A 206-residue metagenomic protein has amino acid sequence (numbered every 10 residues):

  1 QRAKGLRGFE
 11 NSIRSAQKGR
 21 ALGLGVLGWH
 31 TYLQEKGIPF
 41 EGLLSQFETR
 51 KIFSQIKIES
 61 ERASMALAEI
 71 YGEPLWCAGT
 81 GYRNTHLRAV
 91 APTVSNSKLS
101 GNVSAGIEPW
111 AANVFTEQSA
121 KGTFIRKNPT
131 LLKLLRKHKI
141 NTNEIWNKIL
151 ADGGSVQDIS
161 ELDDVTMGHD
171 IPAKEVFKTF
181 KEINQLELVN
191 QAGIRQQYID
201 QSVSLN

Functional and structural regions predicted by a protein language model:
Q1-G5, R88-N206: Catalytic alpha/beta core of large soluble enzyme barrels
Q1-Q17, A21, L33-T93, D170-T179: Internal maturation/activation junctions in enzymes
A21-G28, K127: Catalytic-loop motifs flanking and including active-site residues across diverse enzymes
V26, L33, V103: Short, small-residue-rich loop/turn micro-motifs
G28, Y32, E48, T130-L134: A general alpha-helix detector
